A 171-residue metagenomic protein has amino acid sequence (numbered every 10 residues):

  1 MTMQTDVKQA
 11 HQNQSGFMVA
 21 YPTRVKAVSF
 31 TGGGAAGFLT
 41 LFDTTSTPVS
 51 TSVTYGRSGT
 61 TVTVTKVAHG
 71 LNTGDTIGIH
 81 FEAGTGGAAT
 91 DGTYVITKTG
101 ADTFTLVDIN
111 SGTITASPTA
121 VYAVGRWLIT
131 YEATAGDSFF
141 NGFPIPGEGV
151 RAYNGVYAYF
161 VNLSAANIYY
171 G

Functional and structural regions predicted by a protein language model:
M1-S50, T54, T76-G78, T97-A101 (+1 more regions): Surface-exposed, low-hydrophobicity beta-strand/loop segments enriched in small/polar/acidic residues
P48-W127: Small/polar beta-strand repeat architecture
